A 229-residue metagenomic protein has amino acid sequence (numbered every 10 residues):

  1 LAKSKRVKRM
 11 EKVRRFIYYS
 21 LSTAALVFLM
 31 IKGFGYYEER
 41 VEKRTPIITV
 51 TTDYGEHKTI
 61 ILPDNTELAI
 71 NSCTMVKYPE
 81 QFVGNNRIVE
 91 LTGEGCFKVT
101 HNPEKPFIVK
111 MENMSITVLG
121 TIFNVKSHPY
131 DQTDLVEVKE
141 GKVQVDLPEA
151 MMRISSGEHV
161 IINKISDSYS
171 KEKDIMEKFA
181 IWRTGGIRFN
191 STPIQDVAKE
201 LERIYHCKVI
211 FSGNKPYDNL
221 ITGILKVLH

Functional and structural regions predicted by a protein language model:
S4-S22, V27-H229: A residue-level detector for the "anchor" residue at the start of short, highly conserved motifs
